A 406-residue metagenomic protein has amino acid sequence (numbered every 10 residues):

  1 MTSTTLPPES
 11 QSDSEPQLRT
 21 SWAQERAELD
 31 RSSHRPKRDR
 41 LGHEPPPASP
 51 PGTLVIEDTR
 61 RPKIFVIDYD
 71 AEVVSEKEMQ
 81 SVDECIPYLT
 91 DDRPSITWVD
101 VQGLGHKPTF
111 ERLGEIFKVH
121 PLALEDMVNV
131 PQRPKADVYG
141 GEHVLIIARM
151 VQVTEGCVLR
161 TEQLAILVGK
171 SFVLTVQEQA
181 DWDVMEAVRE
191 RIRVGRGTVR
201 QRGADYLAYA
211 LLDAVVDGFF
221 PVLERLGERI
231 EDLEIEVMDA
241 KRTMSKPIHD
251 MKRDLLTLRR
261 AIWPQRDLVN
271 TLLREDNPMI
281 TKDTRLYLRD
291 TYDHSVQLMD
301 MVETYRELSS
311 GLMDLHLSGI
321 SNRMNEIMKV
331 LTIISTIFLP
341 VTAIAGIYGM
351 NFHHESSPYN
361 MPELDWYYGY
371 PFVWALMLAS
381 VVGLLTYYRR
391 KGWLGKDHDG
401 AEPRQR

Functional and structural regions predicted by a protein language model:
M1-T281, Y287-D290, H294-T304, M361 (+2 more regions): Peripheral, non-transmembrane regulatory/ligand-interaction domains of membrane transport proteins
A208, L212, V216, E234 (+7 more regions): Alpha-helical structural signal
P221, R225, V302, R306 (+2 more regions): Hydrophobic alpha-helical transmembrane segments in multi-pass membrane proteins
L273-R285, S309-I320: Long amphipathic alpha-helical coiled-coil segments
V296-I334: Membrane-interface, cytosolic juxtamembrane amphipathic helix immediately N-terminal to a transmembrane helix, enriched
R323-S357, P371-V381: Bilayer-spanning, highly hydrophobic alpha-helical transmembrane segments
G349, S380-G395: Membrane-helix cytosolic exit motif
H354-W366: Short juxtamembrane loops and helix-capping segments at transmembrane helix boundaries of multi-pass membrane proteins
